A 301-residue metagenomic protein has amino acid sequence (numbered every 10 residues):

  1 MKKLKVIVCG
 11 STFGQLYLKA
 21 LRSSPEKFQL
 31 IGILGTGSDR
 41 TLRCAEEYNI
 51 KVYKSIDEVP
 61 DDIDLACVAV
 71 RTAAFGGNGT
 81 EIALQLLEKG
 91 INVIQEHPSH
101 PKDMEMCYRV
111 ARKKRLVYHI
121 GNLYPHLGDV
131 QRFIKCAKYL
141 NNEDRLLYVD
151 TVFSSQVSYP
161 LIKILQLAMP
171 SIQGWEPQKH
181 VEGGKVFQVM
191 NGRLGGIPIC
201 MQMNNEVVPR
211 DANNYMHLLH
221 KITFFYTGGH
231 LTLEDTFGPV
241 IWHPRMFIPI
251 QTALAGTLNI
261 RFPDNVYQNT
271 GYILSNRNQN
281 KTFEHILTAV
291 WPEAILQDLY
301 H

Functional and structural regions predicted by a protein language model:
M1-Y48: N-terminal Rossmann-like dinucleotide-binding module
K3, A45, L65-V70, L116 (+1 more regions): C-terminal helix-rich "cap/oligomerization" subdomain common to oxidoreductases
L30, V52, V93, V117-Y118: Hydrophobic beta-strand scaffold residues
I33, A66-C67, V149: Receiver (REC) domain switch-region micro-motif
Y48-V110: Beta-loop-alpha module in the N-terminal Rossmann-like domain of NAD(P)-dependent dehydrogenases, especially those
R71-A73, L123, E206: Short glycine-rich anion-binding loops that position phosphate/pyrophosphate groups of nucleotides and phosphorylated
I94, H100-I164: A contiguous active-site-proximal alpha/beta segment in oxidoreductase catalytic domains
Y159-I273, K281-E284, W291-P292, L296-Y300: Contiguous beta-strand/loop segments that form the cofactor/metal-binding neighborhood of enzyme cores
